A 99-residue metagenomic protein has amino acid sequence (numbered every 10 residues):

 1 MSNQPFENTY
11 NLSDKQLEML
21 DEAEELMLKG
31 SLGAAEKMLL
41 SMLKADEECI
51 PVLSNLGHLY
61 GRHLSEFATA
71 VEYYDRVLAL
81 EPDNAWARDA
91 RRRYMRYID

Functional and structural regions predicted by a protein language model:
S2, L28-S41, L64-Y73, I98-D99: Structural signature of tandem alpha-helical TPR/SEL1-like repeats, specifically the intra-repeat loop/turn
S2-E18: TPR-adjacent "capping" and linker segments in tetratricopeptide-repeat scaffold/adaptor proteins
Y10, L40-K44, R76-A79, R96: Conserved structural position within tetratricopeptide repeats
S13-A45: Alpha-helical segment of the N-proximal tetratricopeptide repeat
E24, H58-L59, R93: Residue-level recognition of tetratricopeptide repeat
